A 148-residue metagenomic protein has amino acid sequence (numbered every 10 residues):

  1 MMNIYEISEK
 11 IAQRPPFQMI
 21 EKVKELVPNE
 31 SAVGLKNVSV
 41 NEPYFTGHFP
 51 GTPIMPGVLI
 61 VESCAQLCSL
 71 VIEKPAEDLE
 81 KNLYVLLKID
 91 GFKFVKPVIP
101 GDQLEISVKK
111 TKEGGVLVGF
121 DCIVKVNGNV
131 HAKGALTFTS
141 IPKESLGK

Functional and structural regions predicted by a protein language model:
M1, C68-E105, K133, F138-I141: Hydrophobic beta-strand-centered segment that forms part of the acyl-chain substrate-binding groove
I4-R14, K81: Short aromatic-glycine motifs in intrinsically disordered, low-complexity regions
S8, G51, F94-K96: Beta-strand-rich interaction surfaces with strong enrichment in secreted/lumenal proteins
P15-M55: Catalytic strand-loop segment that frames the active site of acyl-thioester-processing enzymes
F17-I20, L86-G91, E105-S107, L117-D121: Conserved beta-strand residues within beta-sheet cores
V23, M55-D78: Active-site helix/loop of acyl-thioester processing domains in fatty-acid/polyketide metabolism, spanning hotdog-fold
N29, V98-D102, S107-K148: HotDog/MaoC-like acyl-thioester-processing domains
